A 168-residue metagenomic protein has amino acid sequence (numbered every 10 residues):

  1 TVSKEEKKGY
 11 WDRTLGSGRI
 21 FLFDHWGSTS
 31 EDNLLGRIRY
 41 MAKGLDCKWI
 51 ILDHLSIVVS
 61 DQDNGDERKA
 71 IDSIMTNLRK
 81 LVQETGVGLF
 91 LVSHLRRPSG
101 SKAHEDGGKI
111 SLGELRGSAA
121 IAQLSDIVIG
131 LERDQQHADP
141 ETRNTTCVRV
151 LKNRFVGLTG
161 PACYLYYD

Functional and structural regions predicted by a protein language model:
T1, W49, H54-V59, L124-D126: Walker A/P-loop NTP-binding active-site region of P-loop NTPases, recognizing the glycine-rich GxxxxGKT/S
T1-D46, S60, A162-Y164: Cytosolic-facing regulatory segments adjacent to core modules
L22, K48-I51, F90: Structural motif
W26, D66-E67, D106-G107: A generic structural signal for short
W26-S28, S56, L95-R96: Active-site-proximal loop/turn and secondary-structure-junction residues that shape catalytic pockets, frequently
E31-R39, L52, R68-I71, M75-L78 (+1 more regions): A general structural signal for well-ordered alpha-helical packing
V59-E67: Conserved ATPase-coupling elements of RecA-like P-loop NTPase cores
A70-D168: Phosphate-binding/switch region of NTP-binding enzymes
